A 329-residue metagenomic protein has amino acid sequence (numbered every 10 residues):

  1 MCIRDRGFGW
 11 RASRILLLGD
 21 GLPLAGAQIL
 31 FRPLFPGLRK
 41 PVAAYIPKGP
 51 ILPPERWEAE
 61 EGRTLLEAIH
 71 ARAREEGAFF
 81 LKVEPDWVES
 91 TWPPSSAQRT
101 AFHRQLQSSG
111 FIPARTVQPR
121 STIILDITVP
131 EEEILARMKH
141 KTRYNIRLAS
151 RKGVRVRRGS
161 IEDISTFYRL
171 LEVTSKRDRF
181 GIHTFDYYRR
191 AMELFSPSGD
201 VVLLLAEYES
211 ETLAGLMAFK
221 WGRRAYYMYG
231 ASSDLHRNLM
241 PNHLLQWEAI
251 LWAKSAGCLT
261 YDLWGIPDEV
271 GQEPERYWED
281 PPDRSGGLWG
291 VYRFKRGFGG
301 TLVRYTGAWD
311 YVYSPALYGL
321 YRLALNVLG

Functional and structural regions predicted by a protein language model:
R4-L38, P85-A97, H103-L239, D268-E269: A conserved beta-strand-loop-helix scaffold within acyl/acetyltransferase catalytic domains
G37-L38, V42-K48, R56: N-terminal cap/recognition module
A43, A78-F80, R224, T260: Residues at the N-termini of beta-strands
P47-G49, K82-E84, M228, W264: A cross-family glycoside hydrolase active-site/sugar-binding cleft signature
P50-S109: A gly/proline- and charged-residue-enriched helix-loop-helix capping module
E67-A71, R190-S314: Aromatic (often tryptophan-rich) hydrophobic motifs at membrane interfaces
W309-G329: C-terminal/domain-terminus segments
